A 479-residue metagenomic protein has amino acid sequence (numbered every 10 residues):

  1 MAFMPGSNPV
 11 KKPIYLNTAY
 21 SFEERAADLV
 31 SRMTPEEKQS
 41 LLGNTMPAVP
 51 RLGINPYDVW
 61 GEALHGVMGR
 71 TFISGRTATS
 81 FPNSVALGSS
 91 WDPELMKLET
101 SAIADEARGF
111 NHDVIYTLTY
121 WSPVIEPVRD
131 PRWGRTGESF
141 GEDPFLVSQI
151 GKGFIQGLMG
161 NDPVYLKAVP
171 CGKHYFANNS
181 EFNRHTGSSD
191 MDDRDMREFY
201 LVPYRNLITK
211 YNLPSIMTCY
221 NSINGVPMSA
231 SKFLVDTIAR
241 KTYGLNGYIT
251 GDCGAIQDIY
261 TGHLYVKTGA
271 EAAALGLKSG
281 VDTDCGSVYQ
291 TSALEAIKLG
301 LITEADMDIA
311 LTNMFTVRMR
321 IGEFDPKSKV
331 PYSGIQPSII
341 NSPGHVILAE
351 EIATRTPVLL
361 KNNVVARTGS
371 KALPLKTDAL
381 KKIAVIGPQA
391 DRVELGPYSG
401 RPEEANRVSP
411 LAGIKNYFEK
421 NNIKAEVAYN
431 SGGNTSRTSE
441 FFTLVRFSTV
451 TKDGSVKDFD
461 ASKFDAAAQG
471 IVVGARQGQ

Functional and structural regions predicted by a protein language model:
M1-Q479: Glycoside hydrolase catalytic-domain context in secreted enzymes
